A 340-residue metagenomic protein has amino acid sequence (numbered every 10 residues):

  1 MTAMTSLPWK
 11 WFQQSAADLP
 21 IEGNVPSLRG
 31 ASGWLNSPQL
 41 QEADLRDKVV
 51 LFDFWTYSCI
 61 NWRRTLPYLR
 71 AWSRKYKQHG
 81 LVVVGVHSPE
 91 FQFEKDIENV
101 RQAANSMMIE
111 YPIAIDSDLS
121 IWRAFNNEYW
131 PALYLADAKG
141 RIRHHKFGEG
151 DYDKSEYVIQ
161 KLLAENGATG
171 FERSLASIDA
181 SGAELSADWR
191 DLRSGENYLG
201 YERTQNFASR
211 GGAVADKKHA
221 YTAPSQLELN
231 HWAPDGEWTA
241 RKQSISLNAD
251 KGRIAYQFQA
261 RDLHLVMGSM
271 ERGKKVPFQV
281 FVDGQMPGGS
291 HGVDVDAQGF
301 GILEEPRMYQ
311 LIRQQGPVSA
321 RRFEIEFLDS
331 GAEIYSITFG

Functional and structural regions predicted by a protein language model:
M1-L40, L45, D153-G340: Non-globular targeting/processing and membrane-anchoring segments
Q39-R63, L69, V82-V84: Short active-site neighborhood of thiol/selenol oxidoreductases, capturing the structured segment around
R46-V50, Q78-V82, M108-P112, W130 (+1 more regions): Loop/turn elements at helix/coil->beta-strand transitions in domains of secreted/extracellular proteins
T56-I60, P89-F93, L119-I121, I142 (+1 more regions): Solvent-exposed loop/turn segments at secondary-structure junctions within structured extracellular/periplasmic domains
R63-S106, S117-W122, V276-F278: Structural microenvironment flanking redox-active thiols in thiol-disulfide oxidoreductases
E98-A136, L265: Short, internal strand/loop/helix patches that form the active-site neighborhood or redox-interaction surface
N127-Y129, D137-N166: Non-catalytic, surface beta->alpha helical segment in thiol-disulfide oxidoreductase systems
